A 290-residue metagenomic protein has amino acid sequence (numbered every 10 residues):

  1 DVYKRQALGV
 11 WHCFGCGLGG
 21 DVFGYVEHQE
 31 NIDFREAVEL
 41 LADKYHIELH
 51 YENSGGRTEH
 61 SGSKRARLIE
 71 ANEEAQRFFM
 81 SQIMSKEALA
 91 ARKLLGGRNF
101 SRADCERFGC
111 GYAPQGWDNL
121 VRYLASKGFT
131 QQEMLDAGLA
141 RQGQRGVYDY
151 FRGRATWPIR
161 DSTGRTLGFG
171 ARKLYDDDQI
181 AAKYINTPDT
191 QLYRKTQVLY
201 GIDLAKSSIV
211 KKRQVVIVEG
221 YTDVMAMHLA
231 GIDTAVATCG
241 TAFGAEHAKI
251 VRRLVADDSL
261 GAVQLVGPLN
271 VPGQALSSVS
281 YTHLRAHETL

Functional and structural regions predicted by a protein language model:
D1-D136, R141, D149, R154 (+1 more regions): Non-catalytic accessory segments of DNA primases and related replication-initiation nucleases
V2-Q6, T282-T289: Conserved small/polar residues in nucleotide/adenosyl-binding loops
C13, D161, E219, D223 (+2 more regions): Acidic active-site catalytic centers that drive phospho-/nucleotidyl reactions and related ester hydrolyses
Y25, A37-L40, Y123, A226 (+3 more regions): Alpha-helical scaffold elements adjacent to nucleotide-binding pockets in ATP/GTP-utilizing enzyme cores
G56, G109, T241-A242, N270: Conserved beta-strand edge residues that scaffold enzyme active sites
H60-A75, P114-S259: Phosphate-handling DNA/RNA-contact segment within nucleic-acid enzymes
F243, H247-S280, L284-R285: Conserved phosphate-handling catalytic cores of large alpha/beta enzymes
